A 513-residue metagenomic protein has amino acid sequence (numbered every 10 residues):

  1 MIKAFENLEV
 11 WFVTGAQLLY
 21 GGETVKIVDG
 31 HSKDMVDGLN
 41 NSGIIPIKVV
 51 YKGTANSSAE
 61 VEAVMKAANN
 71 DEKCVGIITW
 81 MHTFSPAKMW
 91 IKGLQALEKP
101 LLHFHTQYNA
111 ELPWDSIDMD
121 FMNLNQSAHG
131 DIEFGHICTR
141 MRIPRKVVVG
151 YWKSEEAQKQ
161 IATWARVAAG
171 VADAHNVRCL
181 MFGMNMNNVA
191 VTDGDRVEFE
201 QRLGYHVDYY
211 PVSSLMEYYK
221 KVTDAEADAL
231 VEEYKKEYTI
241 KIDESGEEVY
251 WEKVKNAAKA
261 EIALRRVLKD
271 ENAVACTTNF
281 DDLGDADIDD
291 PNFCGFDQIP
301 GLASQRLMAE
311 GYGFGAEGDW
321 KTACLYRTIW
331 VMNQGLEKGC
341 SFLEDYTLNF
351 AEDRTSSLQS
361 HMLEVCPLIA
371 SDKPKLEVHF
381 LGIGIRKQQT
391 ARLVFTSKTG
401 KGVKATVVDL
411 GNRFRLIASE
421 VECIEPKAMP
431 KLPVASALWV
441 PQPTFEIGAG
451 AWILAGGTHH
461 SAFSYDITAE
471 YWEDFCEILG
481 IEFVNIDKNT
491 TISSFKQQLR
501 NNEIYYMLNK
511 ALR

Functional and structural regions predicted by a protein language model:
A4-I27, N176-N185: Short beta-strand segments enriched in small/hydrophobic residues
L19-G21, S58-A59, S85-K88, A110-E111 (+5 more regions): Flexible loop/turn segments at secondary-structure boundaries
K26-S42: Short catalytic helix/loop segments, enriched in acidic residues and glycine and frequently bearing histidine
P46-K48, H105, A110-I242, V249: Cap/lid and interdomain-hinge subdomains that line or gate substrate/regulatory clefts in soluble alpha/beta enzymes
G53-A67, A157: Structural motif
V61-C74, I91-G93, E261-D270: Short, well-structured alpha-helical segments in soluble
H82, K99, H105, P113-W114 (+6 more regions): Anaerobic metallocofactor- and corrinoid-dependent redox/one-carbon enzyme cores, especially those from methanogenesis
L97-L101, I143: A short helix->loop->beta-strand "cap" motif at the edges of active sites that frequently abuts
